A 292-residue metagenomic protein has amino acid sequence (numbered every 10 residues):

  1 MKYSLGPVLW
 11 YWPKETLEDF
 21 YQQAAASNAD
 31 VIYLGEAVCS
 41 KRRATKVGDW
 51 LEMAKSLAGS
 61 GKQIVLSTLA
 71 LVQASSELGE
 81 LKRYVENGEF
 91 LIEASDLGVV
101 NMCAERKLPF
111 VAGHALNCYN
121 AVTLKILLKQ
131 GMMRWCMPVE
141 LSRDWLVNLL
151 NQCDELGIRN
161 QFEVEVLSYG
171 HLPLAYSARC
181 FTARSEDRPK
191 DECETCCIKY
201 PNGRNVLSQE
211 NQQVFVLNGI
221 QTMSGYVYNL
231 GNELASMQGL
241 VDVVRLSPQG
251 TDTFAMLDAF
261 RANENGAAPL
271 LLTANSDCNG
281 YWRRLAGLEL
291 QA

Functional and structural regions predicted by a protein language model:
M1-C118, V122, I126, C136-A292: Active-site pocket-lining/capping segments in soluble small-molecule metabolic enzymes
K129: Active-site neighborhood of glycoside hydrolase catalytic domains
